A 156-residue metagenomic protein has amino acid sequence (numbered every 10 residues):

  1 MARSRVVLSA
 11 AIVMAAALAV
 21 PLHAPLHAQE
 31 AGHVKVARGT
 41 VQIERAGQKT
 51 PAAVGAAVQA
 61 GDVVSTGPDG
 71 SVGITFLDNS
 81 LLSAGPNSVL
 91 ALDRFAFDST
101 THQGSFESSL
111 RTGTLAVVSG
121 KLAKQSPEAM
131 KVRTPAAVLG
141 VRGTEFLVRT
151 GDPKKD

Functional and structural regions predicted by a protein language model:
M1-S4: N-terminal secretory signal peptides that target proteins for export/translocation
S9-P21: Bacterial N-terminal signal peptides
L26-D156: Flexible, surface-exposed loop/linker segments and immediately adjacent secondary-structure boundaries
